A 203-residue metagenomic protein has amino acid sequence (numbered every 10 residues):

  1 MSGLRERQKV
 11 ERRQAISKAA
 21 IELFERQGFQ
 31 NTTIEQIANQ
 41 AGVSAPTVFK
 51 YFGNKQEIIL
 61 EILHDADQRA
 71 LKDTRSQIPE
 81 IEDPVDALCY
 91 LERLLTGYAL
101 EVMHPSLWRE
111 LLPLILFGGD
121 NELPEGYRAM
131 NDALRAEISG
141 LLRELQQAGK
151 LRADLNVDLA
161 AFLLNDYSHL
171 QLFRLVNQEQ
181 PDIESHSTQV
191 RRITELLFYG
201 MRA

Functional and structural regions predicted by a protein language model:
M1-E11: N-terminal intrinsically disordered/low-complexity leader segments
S2, Y90-G97, A136, G140-A148 (+2 more regions): C-terminal peripheral helix-coil segments that are non-catalytic and often amphipathic
A15, A19, L23-E61: Helix-turn-helix
R26-Q30, I81, A148: Short coil/turn segments at alpha/beta junctions that flank glycine-rich nucleotide-binding fingerprints
E61, R75-S106, V157-L164, S187-V190: Hydrophobic alpha-helical connector segments
H64-A70: Short, basic, alpha-helical segments at the C-terminal edge of helix-turn-helix-like DNA-binding modules
L100-E125, F173-N177: Amphipathic alpha-helical segments used for helix-helix packing
E125-A133: Short, solvent-exposed amphipathic helices
